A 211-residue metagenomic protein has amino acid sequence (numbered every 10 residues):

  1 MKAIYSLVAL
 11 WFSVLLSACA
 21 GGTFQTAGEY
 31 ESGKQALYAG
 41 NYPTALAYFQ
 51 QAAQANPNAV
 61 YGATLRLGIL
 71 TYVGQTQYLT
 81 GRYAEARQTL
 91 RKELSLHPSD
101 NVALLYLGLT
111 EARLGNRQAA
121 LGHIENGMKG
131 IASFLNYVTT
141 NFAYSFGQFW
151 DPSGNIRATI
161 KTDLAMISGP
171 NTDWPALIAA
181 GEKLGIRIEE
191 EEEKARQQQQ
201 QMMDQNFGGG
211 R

Functional and structural regions predicted by a protein language model:
A53, L109-N136, A165-G169: TPR/TPR-like (Sel1-like) alpha-helical repeat modules
N136-R211: Terminal, low-structured helical/coil segments at or just beyond the last alpha-helical repeat
